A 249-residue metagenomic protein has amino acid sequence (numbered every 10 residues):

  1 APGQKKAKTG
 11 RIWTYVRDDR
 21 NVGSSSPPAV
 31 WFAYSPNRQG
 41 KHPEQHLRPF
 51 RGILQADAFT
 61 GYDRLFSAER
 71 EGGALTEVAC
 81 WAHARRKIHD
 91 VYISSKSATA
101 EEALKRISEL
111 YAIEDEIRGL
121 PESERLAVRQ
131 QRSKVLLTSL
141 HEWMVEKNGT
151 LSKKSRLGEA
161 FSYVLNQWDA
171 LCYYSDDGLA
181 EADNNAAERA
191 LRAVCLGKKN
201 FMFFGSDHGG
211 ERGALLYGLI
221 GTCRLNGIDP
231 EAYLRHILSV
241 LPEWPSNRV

Functional and structural regions predicted by a protein language model:
A1-V249: Catalytic center-proximal scaffold of phosphoryl-transfer enzymes
